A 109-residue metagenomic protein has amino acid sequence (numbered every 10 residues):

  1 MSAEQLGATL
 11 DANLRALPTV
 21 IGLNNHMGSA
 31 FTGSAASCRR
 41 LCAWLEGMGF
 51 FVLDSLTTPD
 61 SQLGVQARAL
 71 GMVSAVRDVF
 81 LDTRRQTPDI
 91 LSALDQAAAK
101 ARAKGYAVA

Functional and structural regions predicted by a protein language model:
A3-D95, K100-R102, Y106: Catalytic domains of cell-wall/extracellular-matrix polysaccharide-remodeling enzymes, centered on de-N-acetylation
A109: Ligand-binding clefts/hinges and TM-proximal coupling segments of bilobed small-molecule sensing domains
